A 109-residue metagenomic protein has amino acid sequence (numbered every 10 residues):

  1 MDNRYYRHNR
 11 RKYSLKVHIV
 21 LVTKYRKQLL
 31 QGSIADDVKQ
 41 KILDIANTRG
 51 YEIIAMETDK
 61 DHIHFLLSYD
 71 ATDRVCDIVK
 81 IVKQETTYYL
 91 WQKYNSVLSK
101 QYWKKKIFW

Functional and structural regions predicted by a protein language model:
M1-W109: Basic nucleic-acid-binding interfaces
